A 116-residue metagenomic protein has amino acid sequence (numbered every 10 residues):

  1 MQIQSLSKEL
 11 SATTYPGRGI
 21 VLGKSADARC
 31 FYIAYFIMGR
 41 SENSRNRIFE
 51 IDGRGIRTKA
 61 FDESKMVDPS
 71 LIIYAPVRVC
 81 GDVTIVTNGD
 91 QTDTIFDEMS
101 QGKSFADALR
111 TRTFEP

Functional and structural regions predicted by a protein language model:
M1-P116: Conserved short alpha-helical segments that host acidic/polar catalytic motifs at enzyme active sites
